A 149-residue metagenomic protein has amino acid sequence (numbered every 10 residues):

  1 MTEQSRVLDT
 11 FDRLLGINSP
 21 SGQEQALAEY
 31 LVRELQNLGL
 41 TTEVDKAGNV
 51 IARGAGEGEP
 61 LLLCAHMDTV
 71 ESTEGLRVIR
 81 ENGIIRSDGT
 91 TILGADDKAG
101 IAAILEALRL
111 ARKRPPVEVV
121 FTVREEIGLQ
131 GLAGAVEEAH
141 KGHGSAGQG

Functional and structural regions predicted by a protein language model:
M1-G22: N-terminal capping segment at the start of a domain
M1-T2, G16, A26, Q36-T41 (+1 more regions): N-terminal catalytic or cofactor-binding beta/alpha core of small enzyme domains
R13, R33-E34, L110: Alpha-helical scaffold elements within enzyme catalytic domains, especially in hydrolases
P20-E59: A non-catalytic alpha/beta surface segment that caps or lines the substrate-entry region of metallo-dependent hydrolase
G22, D68-E71, I127: Short, acidic Gly/Pro/Ser/Thr-rich loop/turn segments
A47, G56-L61, E74, E81-N82 (+2 more regions): Short coil/turn connectors at secondary-structure junctions
G54-A95: Catalytic-core environment of secreted peptidases
L93, K98-G149: Acidic/histidine-rich catalytic neighborhood of metal-dependent amide-processing enzymes
